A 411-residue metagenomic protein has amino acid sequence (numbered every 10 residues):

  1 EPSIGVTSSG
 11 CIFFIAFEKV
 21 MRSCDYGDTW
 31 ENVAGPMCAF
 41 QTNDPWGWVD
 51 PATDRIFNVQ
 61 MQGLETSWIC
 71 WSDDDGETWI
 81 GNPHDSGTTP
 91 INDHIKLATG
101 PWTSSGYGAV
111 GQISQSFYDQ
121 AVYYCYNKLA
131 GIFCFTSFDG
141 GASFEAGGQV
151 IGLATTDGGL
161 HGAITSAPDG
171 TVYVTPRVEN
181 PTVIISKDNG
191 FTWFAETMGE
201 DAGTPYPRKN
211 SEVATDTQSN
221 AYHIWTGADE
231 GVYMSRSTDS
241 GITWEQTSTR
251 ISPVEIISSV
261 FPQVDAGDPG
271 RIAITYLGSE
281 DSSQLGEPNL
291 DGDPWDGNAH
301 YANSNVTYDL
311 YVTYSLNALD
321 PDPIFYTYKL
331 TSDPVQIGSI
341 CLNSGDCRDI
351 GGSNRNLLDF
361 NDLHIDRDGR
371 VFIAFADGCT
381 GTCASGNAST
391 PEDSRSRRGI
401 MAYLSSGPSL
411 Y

Functional and structural regions predicted by a protein language model:
E1-Y411: Extracellular, repeat-based ectodomains that mediate carbohydrate processing or recognition
